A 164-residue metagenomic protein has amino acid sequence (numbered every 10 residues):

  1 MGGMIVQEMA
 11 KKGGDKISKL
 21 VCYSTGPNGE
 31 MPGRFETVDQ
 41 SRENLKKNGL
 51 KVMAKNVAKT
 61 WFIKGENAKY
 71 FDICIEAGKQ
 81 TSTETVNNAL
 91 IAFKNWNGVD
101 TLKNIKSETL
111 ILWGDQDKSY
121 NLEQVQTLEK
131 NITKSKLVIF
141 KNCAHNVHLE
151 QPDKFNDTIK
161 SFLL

Functional and structural regions predicted by a protein language model:
M4-K47, V52: Flexible "cap/lid" loop of the alpha/beta hydrolase fold
E30-E36, K47-K103: Conserved alpha/beta-hydrolase catalytic His-Asp/Glu region
V57, L90, L128, F155-I159 (+1 more regions): Hydrophobic "lid"/C-terminal helical patch of Rossmann-like NAD(P)-dependent dehydrogenase/epimerase domains
I105, I111-W113, D117: Short beta-strand/loop motif that positions the catalytic acidic residue of the alpha/beta-hydrolase fold
K118-Q124: Conserved alpha/beta-hydrolase "acid-adjacent" motif
Q126-S135: Active-site-adjacent alpha-helix of alpha/beta-hydrolase-fold enzymes
S135-L164: Catalytic active-site module of serine/aspartate enzymes centered on a nucleophile-bearing elbow/loop
